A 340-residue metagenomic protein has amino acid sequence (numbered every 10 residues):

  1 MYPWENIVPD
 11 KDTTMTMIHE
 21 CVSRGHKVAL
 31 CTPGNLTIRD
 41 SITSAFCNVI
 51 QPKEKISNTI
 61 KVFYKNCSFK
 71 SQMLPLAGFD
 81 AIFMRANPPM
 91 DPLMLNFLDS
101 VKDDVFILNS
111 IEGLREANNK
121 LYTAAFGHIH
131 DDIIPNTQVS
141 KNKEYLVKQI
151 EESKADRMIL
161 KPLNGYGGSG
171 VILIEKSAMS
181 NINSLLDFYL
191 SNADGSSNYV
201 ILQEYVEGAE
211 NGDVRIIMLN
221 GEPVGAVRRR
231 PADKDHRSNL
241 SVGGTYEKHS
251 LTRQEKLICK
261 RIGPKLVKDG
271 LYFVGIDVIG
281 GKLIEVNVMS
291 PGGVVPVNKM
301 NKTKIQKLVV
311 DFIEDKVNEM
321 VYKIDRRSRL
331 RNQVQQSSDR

Functional and structural regions predicted by a protein language model:
P3, N87-P89, L163-G165: Short glycine-rich anion-binding loops that position phosphate/pyrophosphate groups of nucleotides and phosphorylated
N6-I7, A232, H236, S250-R340: ATP-dependent carboxylate activation and anion-phosphoryl transfer catalytic cores that bind Mg-ATP to form
N6-V139, Y145: Conserved N-proximal alpha/beta basic substrate-recognition cap immediately N-terminal to, or forming the N-lobe
T13-T14, K143-L146, E151-D156, N164-I258 (+2 more regions): Phosphate-binding site of ATP-dependent enzymes
H26, V105-F106, D132-P135, D156-R157 (+3 more regions): A structural micro-motif
A29, I107-N109, I159, I201-Q203 (+1 more regions): Structural detector of well-ordered beta-strand residues that form the stable sheet scaffold of enzyme domains
P88, E112-E116, R229-A232, I279-K282: Short glycine-enriched loops at secondary-structure junctions
